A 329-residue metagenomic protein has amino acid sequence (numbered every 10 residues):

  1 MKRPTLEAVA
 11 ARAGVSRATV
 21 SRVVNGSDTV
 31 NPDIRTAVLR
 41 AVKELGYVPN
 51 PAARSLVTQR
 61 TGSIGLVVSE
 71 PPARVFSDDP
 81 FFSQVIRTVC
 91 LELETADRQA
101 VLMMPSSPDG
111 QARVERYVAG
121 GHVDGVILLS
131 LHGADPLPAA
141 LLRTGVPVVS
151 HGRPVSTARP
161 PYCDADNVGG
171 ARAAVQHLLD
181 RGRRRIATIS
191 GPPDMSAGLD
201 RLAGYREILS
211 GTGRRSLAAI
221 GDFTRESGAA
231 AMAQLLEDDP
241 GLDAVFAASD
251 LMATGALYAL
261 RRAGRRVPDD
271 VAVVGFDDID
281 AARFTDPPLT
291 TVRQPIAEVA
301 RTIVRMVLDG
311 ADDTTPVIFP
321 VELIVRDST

Functional and structural regions predicted by a protein language model:
M1, S63-V67, P71-Q176, G241: Alpha-helical recognition/docking segments in bacterial nutrient-uptake and carbohydrate-utilization systems
M1-G62: N-terminal helix-turn-helix DNA-binding module of bacterial transcription factors
E44-N50, S107-Q111, L257: Short gly/ser/thr-rich secondary-structure transition/capping motifs
L45, R181-G182, L235-G241: Glycine-rich phosphate-binding loop signature in dinucleotide/nucleotide-binding domains
P71-S83, L102-Q111, C163-A173, I189-A233 (+4 more regions): Hinge/beta->alpha junction and helix N-cap segments in small-molecule ligand-binding domains
R184-I186, R214-R215, V267-A272: Short acidic capping loops at alpha-helix termini that bridge into adjacent secondary structure
D238-T329: Flexible loop/turn connectors
